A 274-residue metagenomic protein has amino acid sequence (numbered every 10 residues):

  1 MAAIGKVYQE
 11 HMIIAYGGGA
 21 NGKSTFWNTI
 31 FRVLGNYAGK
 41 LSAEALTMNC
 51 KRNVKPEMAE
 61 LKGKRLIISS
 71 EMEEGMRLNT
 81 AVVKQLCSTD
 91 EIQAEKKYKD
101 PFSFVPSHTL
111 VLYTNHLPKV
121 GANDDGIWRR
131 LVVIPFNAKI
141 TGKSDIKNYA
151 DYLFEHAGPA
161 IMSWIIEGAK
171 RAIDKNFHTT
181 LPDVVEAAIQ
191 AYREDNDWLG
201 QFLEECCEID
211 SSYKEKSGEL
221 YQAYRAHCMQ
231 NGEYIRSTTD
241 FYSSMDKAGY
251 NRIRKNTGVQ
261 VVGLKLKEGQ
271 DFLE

Functional and structural regions predicted by a protein language model:
M1-E274: Feature primarily recognizes SF3-like P-loop helicase cores of small DNA viruses
